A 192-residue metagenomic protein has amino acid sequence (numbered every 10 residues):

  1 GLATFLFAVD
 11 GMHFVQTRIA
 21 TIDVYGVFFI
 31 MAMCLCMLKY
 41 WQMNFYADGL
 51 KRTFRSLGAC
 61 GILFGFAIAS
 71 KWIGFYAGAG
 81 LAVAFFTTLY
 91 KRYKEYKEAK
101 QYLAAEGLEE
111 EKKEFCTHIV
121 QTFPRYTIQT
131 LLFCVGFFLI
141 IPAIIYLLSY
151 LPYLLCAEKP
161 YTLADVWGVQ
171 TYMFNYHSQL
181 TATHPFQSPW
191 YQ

Functional and structural regions predicted by a protein language model:
A3-A8, V15, L35, F64 (+1 more regions): Short helix- or helix-capping micro-motifs that position conserved polar/aromatic residues at function-defining sites
F7, I22, G26-C34, F75 (+1 more regions): Hydrophobic core segments of transmembrane alpha-helices in multi-pass, intramembrane catalytic enzymes
M12-Y25, I73: Short acidic/glycine- and proline-prone juxtamembrane loop motifs at membrane-interface regions of multi-pass membrane
F29-W41, L63, A79-F86, I144: Transmembrane alpha-helical segments
M33-S56, A67, F86-Y93: Membrane-interface transmembrane helices that cradle and orient dolichyl/undecaprenyl
R55, E98-Y102, E114-I140: Membrane-interfacial entry segments at the cytosolic side of transmembrane helices
A59, I73-Y96: Transmembrane-embedded, aromatic-rich helix segments that form part of the hydrophobic channel/pocket engaging
F123, I144-Q192: Aromatic-rich transmembrane-lumenal/periplasmic boundary elements in polytopic membrane proteins
